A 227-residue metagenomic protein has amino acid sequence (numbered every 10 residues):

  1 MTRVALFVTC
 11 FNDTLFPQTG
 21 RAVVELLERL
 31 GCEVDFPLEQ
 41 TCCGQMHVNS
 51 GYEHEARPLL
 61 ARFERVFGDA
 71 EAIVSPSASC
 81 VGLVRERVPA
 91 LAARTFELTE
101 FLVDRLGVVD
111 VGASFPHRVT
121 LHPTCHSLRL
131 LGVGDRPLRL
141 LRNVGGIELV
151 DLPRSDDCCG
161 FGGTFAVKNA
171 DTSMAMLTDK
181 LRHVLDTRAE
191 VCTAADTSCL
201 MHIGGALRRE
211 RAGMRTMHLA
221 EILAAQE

Functional and structural regions predicted by a protein language model:
M1-E227: Iron-sulfur cluster-binding electron-transfer modules in prokaryotic oxidoreductases
